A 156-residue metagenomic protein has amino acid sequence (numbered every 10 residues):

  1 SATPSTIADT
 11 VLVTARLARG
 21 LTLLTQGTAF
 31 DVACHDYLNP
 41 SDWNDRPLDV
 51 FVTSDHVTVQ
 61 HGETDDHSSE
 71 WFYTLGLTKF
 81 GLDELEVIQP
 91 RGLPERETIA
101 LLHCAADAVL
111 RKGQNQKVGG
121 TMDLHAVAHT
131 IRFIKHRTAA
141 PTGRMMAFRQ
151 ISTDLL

Functional and structural regions predicted by a protein language model:
S1-P4: Long, hydrophobic/aromatic-enriched structural stretches that serve as scaffold segments
T6-L17, P94-L101: Short amphipathic alpha-helical segments
D9-D45: Contiguous hydrophobic, core-forming segments of folded domains
A33-L156: Aromatic/basic-lined ligand-recognition segments that form π-stacking hydrophobic pockets flanked by Lys/Arg to engage
